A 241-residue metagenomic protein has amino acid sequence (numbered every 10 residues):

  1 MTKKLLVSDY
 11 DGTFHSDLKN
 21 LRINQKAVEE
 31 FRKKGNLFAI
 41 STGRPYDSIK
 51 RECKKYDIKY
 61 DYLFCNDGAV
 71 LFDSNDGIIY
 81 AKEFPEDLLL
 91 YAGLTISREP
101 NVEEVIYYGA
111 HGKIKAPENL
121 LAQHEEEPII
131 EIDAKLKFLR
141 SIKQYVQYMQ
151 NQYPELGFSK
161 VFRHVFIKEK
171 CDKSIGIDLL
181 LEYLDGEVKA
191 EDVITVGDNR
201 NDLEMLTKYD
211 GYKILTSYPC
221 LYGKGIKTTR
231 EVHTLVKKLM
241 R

Functional and structural regions predicted by a protein language model:
T2-K19, I177, L206: Asp-based phosphoryl-transfer active-site loop
G12, R44, G197-N199: Active-site metal-binding loops of divalent metal-dependent hydrolases
L18-N36, E86-D87, K170-L184, K208: Short, acidic loop-to-helix structural element flanking the phosphoryl-transfer center in phosphate-processing enzymes
L21-K115: Active-site phosphate-binding/coordination module
R32-K33, S97, Q150, T207 (+1 more regions): Anion (oxyanion) recognition and catalysis
G35-A39, K59-D61, A190-V193, T207-G211: Short active-site oxyanion
V102-Y209, P219: Conserved acidic, metal-coordinating active-site core of Asp-based, Mg2+-dependent phosphoryl-transfer enzymes
T207-R241: Asp-based, Mg2+/Mn2+-dependent phosphohydrolase catalytic module
